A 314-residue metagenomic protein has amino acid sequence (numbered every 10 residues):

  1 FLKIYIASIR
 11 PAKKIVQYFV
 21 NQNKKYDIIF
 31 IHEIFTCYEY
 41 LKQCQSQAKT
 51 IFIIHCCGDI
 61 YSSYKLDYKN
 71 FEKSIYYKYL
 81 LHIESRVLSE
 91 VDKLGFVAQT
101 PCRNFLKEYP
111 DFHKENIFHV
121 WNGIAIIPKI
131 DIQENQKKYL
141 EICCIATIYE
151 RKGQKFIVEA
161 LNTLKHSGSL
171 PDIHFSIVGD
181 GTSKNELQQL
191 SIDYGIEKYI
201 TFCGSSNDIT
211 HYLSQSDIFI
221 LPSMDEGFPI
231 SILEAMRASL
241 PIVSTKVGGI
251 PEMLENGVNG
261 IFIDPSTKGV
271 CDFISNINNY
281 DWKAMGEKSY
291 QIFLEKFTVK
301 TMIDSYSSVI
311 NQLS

Functional and structural regions predicted by a protein language model:
F1-K3, F52-H82: Acceptor-binding helix/loop patch of EC 2.4 sugar-transfer enzymes, predominantly nucleotide-sugar-dependent
V20, S74-L94: Membrane-proximal helix-turn-helix segments that form the acceptor-binding/catalytic region of lipid-linked
I31-T36, I54: Short His-centered aromatic/hydrophobic patch
G95, N135-K152, V158-L161: Conserved donor-binding/catalytic core segment of Leloir-type glycosyltransferases
T100, G123: Carbohydrate-associated surface elements
S205, M224: Aromatic "clamp/platform" in nucleotide-sugar-dependent glycosyltransferases that forms part of the donor/acceptor
P241-S244, L254: Short hydrophobic beta-strand element within catalytic cores of glycosyltransferases and related nucleotide-activated
N256-G257, I261-K268, S275-Y280: Conserved acidic donor-binding segment of nucleotide-sugar-dependent glycosyltransferases
